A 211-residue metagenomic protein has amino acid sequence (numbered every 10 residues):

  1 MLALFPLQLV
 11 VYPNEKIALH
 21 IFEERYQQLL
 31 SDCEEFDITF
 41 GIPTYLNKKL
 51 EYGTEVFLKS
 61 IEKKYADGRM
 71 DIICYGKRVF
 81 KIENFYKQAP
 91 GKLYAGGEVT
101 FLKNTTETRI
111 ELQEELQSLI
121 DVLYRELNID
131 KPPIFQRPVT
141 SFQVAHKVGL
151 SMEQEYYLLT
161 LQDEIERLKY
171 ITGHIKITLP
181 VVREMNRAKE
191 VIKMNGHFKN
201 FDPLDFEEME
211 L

Functional and structural regions predicted by a protein language model:
M1-L211: N-terminal low-complexity, acidic/polar interaction/targeting segments
